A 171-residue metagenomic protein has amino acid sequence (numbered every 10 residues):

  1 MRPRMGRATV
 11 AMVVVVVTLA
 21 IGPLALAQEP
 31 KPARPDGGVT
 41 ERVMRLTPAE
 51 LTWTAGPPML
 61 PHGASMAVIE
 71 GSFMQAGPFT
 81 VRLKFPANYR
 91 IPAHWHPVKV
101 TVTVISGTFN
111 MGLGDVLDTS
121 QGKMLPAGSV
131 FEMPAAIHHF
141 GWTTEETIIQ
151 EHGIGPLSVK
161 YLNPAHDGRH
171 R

Functional and structural regions predicted by a protein language model:
M1-V13: Bacterial N-terminal signal peptides that target proteins for export
A11-G22: Bacterial N-terminal signal peptides
Q28-F79, P164-R171: A short, N-terminal "cap"/entry segment at the start of jelly-roll beta-barrel domains of the cupin/DSBH fold
P35-G37, R42-R45, S120, F140-R171: Double-stranded beta-helix
A76-H96, L125: Conserved short histidine dyad/triad with adjacent acidic residue
P86-Y89, W95-V116: Glycine- and acidic-residue-biased ligand/ion/polar-headgroup-sensing regions
I91-A93, M111-G112, M133, H138-T144: Short beta-strand His + acidic residue motifs that chelate non-heme Fe in jelly-roll/DSBH and cupin folds
D115-A136: Short acidic-glycine-tyrosine-enriched beta hairpin
